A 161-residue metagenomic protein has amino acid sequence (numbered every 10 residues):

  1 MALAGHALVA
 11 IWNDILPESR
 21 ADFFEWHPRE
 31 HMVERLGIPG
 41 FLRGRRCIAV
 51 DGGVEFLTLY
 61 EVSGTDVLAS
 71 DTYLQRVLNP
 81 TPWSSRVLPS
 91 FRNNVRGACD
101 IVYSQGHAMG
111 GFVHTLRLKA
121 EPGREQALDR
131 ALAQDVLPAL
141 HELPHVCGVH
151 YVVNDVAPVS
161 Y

Functional and structural regions predicted by a protein language model:
M1-Y161: Macromolecular interaction modules
